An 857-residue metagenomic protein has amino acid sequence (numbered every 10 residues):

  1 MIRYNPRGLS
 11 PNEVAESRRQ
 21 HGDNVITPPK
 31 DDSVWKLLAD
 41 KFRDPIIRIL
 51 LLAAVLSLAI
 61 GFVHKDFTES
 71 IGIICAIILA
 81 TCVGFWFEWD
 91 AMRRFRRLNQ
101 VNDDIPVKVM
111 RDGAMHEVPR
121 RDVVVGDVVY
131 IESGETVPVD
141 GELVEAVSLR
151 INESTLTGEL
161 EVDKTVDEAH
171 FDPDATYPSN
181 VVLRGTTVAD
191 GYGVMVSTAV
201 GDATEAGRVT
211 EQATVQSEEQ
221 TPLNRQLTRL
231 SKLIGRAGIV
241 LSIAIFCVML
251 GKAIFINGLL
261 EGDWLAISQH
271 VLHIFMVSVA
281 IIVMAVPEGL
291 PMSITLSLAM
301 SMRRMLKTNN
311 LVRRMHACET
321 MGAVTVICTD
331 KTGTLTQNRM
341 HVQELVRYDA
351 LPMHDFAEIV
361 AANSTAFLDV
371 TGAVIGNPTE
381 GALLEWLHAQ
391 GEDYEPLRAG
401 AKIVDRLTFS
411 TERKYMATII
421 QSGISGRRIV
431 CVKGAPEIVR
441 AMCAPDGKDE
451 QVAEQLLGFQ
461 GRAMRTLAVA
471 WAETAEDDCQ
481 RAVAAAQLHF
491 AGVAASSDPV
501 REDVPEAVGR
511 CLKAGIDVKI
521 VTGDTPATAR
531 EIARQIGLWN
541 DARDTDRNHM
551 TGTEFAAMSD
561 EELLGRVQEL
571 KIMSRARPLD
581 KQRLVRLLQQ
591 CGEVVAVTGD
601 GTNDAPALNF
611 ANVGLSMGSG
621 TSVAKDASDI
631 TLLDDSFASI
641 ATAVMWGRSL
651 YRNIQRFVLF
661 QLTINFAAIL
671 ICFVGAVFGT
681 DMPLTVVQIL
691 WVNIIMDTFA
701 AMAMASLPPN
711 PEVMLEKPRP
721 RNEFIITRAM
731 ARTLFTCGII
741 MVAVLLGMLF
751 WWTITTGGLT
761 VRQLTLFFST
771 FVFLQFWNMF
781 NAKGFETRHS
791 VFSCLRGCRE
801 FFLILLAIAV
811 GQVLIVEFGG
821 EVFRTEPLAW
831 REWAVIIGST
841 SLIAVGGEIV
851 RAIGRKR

Functional and structural regions predicted by a protein language model:
M1-K717, I725-I726, I739, T753-I754 (+2 more regions): Conserved cytosolic headpiece of P-type ATPases
M696, M741-V742, T765-F780: Generic alpha-helical transmembrane segments
L707, T733-M748, F773: Alpha-helical transmembrane segments of multi-pass integral membrane proteins
P720-L734: Hydrophobic alpha-helical transmembrane segments and their immediately adjacent juxtamembrane loops
F750-L759: Long hydrophobic segments that form regular secondary structure
T760-L764: Transmembrane alpha-helix entry/boundary detector in multi-pass membrane proteins
